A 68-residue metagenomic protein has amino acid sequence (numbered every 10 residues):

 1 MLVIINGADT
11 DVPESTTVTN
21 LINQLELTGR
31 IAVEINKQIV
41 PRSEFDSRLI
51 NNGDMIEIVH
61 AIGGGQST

Functional and structural regions predicted by a protein language model:
M1-T68: Ubiquitin-like/PB1-type beta-grasp interaction modules and other compact soluble beta-rich domains
